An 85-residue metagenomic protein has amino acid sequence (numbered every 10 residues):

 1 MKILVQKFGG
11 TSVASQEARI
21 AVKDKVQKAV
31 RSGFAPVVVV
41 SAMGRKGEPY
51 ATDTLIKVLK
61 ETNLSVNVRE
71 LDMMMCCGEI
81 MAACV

Functional and structural regions predicted by a protein language model:
M1-V85: Nucleotide/pyrophosphate-binding catalytic subdomain
